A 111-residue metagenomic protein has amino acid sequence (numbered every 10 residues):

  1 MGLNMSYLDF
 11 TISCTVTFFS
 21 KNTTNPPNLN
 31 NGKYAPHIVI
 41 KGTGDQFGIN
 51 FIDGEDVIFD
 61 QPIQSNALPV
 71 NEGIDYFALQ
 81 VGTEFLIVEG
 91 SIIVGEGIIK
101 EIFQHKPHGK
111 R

Functional and structural regions predicted by a protein language model:
M1-R111: C-terminal effector/interaction modules appended to NTPase cores
